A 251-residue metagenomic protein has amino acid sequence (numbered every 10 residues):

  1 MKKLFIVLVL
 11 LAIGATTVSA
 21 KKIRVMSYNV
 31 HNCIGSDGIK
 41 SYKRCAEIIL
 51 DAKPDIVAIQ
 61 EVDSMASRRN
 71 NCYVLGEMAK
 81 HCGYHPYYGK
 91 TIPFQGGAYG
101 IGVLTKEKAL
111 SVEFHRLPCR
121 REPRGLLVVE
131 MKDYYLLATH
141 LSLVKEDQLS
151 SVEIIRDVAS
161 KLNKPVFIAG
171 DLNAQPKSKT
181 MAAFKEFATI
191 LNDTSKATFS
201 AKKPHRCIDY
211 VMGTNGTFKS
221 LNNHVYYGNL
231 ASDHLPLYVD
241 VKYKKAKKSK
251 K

Functional and structural regions predicted by a protein language model:
K2, V18-H81, P93-G97, E153 (+1 more regions): N-terminal, active-site-proximal structural segment of metallo-dependent hydrolase catalytic domains
L4-I13: Sec-dependent N-terminal signal peptides
K22-I34, E113, V128, D133-S142: Active-site-proximal beta-strand elements of phosphoester/diester hydrolases
I23-V30, C45-R69, L136-T139, I155-M181 (+3 more regions): Active-site beta-strand/loop signature of hydrolases that rely on acidic residues for catalysis
D37-G38, Q60-Y134, H224-Y227: Structured beta-strand-rich core segments of catalytic domains in phosphoester-bond hydrolases
I39-K43, N71-C72, E122-P123, L149-V152 (+2 more regions): Structural motif corresponding to alpha-helix initiation and N-cap regions
F114-H115, D147, D157-F167, N173-K251: Metal-dependent phosphoester-hydrolase catalytic domains
